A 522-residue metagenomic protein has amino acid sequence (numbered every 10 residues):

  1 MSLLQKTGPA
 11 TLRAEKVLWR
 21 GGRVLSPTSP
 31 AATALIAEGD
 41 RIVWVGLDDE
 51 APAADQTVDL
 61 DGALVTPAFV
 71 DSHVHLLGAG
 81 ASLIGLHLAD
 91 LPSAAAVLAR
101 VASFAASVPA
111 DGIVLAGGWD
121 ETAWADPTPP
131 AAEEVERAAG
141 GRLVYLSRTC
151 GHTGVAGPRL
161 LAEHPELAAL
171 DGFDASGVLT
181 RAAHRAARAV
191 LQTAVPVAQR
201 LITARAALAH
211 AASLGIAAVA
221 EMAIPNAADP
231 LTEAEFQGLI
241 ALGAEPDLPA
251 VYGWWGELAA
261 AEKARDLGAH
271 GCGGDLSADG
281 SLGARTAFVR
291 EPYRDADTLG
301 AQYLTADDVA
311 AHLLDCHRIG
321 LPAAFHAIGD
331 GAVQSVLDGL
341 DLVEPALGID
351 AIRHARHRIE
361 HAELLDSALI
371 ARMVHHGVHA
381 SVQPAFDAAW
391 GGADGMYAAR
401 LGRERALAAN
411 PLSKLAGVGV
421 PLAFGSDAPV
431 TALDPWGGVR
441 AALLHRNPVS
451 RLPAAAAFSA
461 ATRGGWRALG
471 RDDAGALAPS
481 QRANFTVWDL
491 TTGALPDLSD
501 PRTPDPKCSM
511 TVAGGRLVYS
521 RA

Functional and structural regions predicted by a protein language model:
L3, T11-R20, L25-D247, G253 (+6 more regions): Divalent metal-binding segments
I36, L276, T511: Short aromatic-centered micro-motifs
H75, H270-T286, V378-A388: Non-cysteine beta-strand/loop elements that form the S-adenosyl-L-methionine
G157, G215, G280, H326 (+5 more regions): Conserved, mostly hydrophobic/aromatic
I202, L314-A324, G331-H357, A362 (+2 more regions): His/Asp/Glu-enriched, well-ordered alpha-helical/loop segment that forms or immediately abuts the divalent-metal
G243-A244, A264-D266, M373-H375: Acidic (Asp/Glu)-rich catalytic clusters
L258-E262, E360-L369: Short, conserved secondary-structure transition motifs
T492-S499: Short, Lys/Arg- and Gly-enriched loop/turn segments at beta-strand edges
